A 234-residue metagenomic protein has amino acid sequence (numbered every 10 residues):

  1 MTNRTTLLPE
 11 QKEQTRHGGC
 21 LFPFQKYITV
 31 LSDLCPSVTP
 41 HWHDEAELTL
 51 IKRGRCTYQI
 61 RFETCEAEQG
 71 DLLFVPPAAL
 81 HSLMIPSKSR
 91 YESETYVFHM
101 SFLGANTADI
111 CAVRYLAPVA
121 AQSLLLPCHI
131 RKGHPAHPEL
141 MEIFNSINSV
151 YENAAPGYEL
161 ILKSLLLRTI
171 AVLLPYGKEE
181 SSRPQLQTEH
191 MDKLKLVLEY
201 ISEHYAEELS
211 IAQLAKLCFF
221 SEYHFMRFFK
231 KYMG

Functional and structural regions predicted by a protein language model:
T2-K26, L80-S149: A hydrophobic/aromatic-rich effector-binding and dimerization subdomain of bacterial HTH-type transcriptional regulators
C20, Q59-E63: Short strand-coil-strand connectors
K26-H43, K52: Conserved short histidine dyad/triad with adjacent acidic residue
H41-H43, H81, H224: Histidine-centered divalent metal-coordination motifs
H41-Y58, F74: Short, conserved beta-strand element in jelly-roll/cupin
F62-P77: Short acidic-glycine-tyrosine-enriched beta hairpin
A121-Q122, H129-Q185, E189-D192, L196: An amphipathic alpha-helical interaction segment
A171-E179, L196-G234: Basic/polar phosphate-binding segments, predominantly the helix-turn-helix DNA-binding elements of transcriptional
